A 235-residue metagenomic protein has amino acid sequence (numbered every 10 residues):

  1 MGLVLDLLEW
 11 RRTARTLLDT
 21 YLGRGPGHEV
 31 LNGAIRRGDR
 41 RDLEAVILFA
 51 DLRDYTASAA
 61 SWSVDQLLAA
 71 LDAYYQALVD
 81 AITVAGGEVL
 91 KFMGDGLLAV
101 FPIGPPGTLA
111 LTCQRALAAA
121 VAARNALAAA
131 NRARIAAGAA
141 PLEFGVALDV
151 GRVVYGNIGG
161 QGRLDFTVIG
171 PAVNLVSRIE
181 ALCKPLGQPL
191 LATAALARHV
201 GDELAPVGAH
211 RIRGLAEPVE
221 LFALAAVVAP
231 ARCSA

Functional and structural regions predicted by a protein language model:
M1-D42: Regulatory cytosolic signal-relay segments
T20, R24, A123-A126, A130 (+3 more regions): Conserved, well-folded catalytic cores of nucleic-acid-processing and energy-transducing macromolecular machines
A34-A118: Catalytic NTP-binding/metal-coordinating core of nucleotidyl cyclase/transferase enzymes
I47, L97, F144-V150, L221: A structural signal for short, well-ordered beta-strand segments
D72-G86, I103, G107-V146, P171-E180: Alpha-helical scaffold within the catalytic cores of cyclic-nucleotide enzymes
V100-L111, V146-F166, C183-L186: Catalytic strand-loop-helix junctions within cyclic-nucleotide turnover domains
D149-V150, I158-G159, P171-A194, L215: Catalytic/regulatory signature loops of cyclic-dinucleotide turnover enzymes and related class III nucleotidyl cyclases
L182-A235: Cytosolic regulatory/linker segments at or just downstream of nucleotide-handling modules in signal-transduction
